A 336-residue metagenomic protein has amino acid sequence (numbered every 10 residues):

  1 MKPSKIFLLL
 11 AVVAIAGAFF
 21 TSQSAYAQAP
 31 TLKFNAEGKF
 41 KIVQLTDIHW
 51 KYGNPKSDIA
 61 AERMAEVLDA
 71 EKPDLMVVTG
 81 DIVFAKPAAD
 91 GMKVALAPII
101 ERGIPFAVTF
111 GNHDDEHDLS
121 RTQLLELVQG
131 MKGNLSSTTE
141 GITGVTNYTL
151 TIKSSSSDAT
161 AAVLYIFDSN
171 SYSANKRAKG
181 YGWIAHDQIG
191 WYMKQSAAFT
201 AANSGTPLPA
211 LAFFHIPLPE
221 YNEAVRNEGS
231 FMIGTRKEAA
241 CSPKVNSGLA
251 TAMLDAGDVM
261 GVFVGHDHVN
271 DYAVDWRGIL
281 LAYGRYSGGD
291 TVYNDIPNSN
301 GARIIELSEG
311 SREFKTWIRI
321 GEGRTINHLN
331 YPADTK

Functional and structural regions predicted by a protein language model:
Y26-V94, P98: N-terminal active-site segment of His-dependent metallophosphoesterases
A36, I152-K153, D158, L249-A256 (+1 more regions): Binuclear metal-dependent phosphoesterase catalytic core
K39-Y52, A161-N170, F213, L280-Y286: Active-site-proximal beta-strand elements of phosphoester/diester hydrolases
Q44-A61, I82-D90, E116, G133 (+3 more regions): Acidic/histidine-rich helix-loop elements that form or flank divalent-metal/phosphate-binding sites at the catalytic
K51-G53, F84-P87, V108-L119, Y172-N175 (+3 more regions): Active-site environment of divalent metal-dependent phosphoester hydrolases
P55-K56, G80-P98, D115-G133, A224 (+1 more regions): Metal-dependent catalytic neighborhoods of phosphoester/phosphodiester hydrolases
K72-D74, V163-Y165, A178-D271: His/acidic metal-ligating clusters that form di-metal
K93-S204, N300-E306: Extended active-site neighborhood of metal-dependent phosphoesterases/phosphodiesterases
